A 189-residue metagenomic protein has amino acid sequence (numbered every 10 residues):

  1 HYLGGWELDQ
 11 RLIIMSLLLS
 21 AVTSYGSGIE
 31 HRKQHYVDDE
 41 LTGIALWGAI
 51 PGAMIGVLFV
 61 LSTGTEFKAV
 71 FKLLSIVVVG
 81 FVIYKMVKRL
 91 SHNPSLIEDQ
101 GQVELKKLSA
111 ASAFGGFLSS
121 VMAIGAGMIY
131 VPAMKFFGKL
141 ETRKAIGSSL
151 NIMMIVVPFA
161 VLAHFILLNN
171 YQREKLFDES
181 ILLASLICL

Functional and structural regions predicted by a protein language model:
H1, A123-A133: Transmembrane helix boundary and interhelical junction motifs in multipass membrane proteins
Y2-R11, G26-G116, F136, T142 (+1 more regions): Juxtamembrane transmembrane-helix boundary motif
I13-A21, L46, I50, S149-V157: Transmembrane helix-bundle signature of multi-pass membrane transporters/permeases
A21-S24, I76, G80-I83, M154-V161: Small-residue-rich packing faces within the transmembrane alpha-helices of Major Facilitator Superfamily
V57-L58, P132, A160: Transmembrane alpha-helix boundary and packing residues in multipass membrane permease domains and related
S112-A123, V156: Transmembrane alpha-helix interface/packing and boundary motifs in multi-pass membrane proteins, characterized by
